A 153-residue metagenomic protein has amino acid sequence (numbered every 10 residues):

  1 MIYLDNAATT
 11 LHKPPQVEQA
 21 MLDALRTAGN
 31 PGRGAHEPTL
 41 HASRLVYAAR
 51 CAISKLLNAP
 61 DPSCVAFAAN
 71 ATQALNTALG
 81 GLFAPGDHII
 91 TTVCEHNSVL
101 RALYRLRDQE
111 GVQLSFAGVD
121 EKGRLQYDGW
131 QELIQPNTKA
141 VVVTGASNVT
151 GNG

Functional and structural regions predicted by a protein language model:
M1-G153: Pyridoxal 5′-phosphate
